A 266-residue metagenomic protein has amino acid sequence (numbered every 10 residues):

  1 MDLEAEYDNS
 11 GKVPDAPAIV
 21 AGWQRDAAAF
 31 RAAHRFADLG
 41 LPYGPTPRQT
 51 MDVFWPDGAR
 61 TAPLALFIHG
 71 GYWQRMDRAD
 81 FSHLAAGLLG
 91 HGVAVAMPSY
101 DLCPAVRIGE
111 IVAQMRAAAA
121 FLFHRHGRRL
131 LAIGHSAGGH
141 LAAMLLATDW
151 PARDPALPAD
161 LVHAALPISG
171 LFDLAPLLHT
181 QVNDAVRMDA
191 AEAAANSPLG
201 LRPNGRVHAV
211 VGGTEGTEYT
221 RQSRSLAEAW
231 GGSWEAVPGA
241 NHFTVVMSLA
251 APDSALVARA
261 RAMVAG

Functional and structural regions predicted by a protein language model:
E6-A59: N-terminal cap/lid segment of alpha/beta-hydrolase-fold proteins
D57-L88: Short, surface-exposed "cap/lid" segments of acyl-processing enzymes
I68, I168, V237-A240: Alpha/beta-hydrolase
I68-Y72, S136, G170, G212: Glycine-rich His-Gly loop
M76-A85, H91, A96-L131: Catalytic nucleophile-loop/oxyanion-hole region of alpha/beta-hydrolase and closely related hydrolase-like folds
A117-Q181: Primarily recognizes the serine-hydrolase "nucleophile elbow" in alpha/beta-hydrolase and SGNH/GDSL folds
A156-H179, M188-S225: The feature captures the conserved acid-bearing segment of alpha/beta-hydrolase catalytic domains
T220, R224, G231-G266: C-terminal catalytic histidine-bearing segment of alpha/beta-hydrolase fold enzymes
